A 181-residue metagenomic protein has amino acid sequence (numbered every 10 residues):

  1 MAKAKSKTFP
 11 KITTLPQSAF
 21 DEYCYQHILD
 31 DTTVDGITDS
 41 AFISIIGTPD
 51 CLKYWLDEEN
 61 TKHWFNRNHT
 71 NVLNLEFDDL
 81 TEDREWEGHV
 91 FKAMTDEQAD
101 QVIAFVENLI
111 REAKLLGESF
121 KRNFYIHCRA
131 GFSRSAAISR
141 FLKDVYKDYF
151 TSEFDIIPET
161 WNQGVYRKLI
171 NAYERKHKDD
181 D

Functional and structural regions predicted by a protein language model:
A2-L75: Glycine-rich, flexible N-terminal cofactor/catalytic loop recognition
K7, F65-T70, E112, D144-S152: Structural alpha-beta junctions
I28, T32, V102, V106-K114 (+4 more regions): Hydrophobic, Leu/Ile/Phe/Ala-enriched alpha-helical segments that form helix-helix packing faces
T48, D79, A130, P158-T160: Short beta-alpha junction loops
C51-L52, E82-D83, F132-A137: Short catalytic/ligand-binding loop motif for oxyanion handling, primarily in non-cytosolic enzymes, centered on
N71-Y125: Helix-loop module immediately N-terminal to the HCX5R catalytic loop in PTP-like cysteine phosphatase domains
L116-Y146: Catalytic cysteine-centered active loop of the rhodanese-like fold, especially the PTP/DSP P-loop
R140, D144-D181: Cysteine-dependent PTP/DSP-like catalytic domain, specifically the C-terminal lobe
